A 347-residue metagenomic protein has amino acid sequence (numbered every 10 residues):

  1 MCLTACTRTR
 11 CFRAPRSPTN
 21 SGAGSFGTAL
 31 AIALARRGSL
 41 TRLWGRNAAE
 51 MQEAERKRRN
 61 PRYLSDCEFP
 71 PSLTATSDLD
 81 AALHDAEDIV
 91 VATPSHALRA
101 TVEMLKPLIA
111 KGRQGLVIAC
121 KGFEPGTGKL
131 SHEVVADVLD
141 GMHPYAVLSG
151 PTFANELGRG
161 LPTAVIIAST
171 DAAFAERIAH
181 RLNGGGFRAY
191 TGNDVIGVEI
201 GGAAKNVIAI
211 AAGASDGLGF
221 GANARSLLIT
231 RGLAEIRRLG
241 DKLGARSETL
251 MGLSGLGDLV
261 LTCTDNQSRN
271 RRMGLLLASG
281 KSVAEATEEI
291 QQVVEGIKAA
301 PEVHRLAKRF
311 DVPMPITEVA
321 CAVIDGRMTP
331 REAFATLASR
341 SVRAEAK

Functional and structural regions predicted by a protein language model:
F12-C67, A75-S77, M104: NAD(P)+-binding Rossmann beta1-loop-alpha1 motif at the extreme N-terminus of oxidoreductases
F69, L79-H84, D88-P162, I178-H180: Rossmann-like NAD(P)(H) cofactor-binding subdomain of soluble oxidoreductases
A97, L108, V134-P144, P162-T249: Internal alpha-helical scaffold of NAD(P)-dependent oxidoreductase catalytic cores
I118, H143-S149, A189-N193, M251-G252 (+1 more regions): General beta-strand structural signal in soluble alpha/beta enzymes
A212-D216, D241-M251, L259-K347: NAD(P)-dependent Rossmann-like dehydrogenase/reductase catalytic/cofactor-binding core
